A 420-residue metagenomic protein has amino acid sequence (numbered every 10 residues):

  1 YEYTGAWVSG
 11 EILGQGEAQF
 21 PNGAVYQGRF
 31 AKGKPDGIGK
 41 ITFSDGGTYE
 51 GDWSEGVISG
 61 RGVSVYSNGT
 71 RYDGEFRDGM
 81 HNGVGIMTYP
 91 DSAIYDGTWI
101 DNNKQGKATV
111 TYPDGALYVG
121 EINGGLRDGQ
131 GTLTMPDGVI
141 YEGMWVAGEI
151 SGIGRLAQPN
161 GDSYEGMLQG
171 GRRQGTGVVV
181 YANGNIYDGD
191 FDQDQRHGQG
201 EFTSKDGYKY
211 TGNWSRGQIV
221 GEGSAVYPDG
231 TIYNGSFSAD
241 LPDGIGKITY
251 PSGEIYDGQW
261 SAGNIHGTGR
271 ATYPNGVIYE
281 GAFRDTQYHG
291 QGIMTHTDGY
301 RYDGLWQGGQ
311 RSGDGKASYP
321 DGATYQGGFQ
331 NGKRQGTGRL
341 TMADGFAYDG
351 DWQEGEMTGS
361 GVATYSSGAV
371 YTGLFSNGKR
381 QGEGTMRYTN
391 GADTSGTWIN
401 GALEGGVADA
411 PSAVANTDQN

Functional and structural regions predicted by a protein language model:
E2-I12, Y26-D36, T48-S59, R71-N82 (+14 more regions): Conserved anchor residues at repeat-unit boundaries in beta-strand-based tandem repeats, strongest for the MORN repeat
A6-S9, P21-Q27, T42-S44, V63 (+7 more regions): Intrinsically disordered, low-complexity repeat tracts
Q15, E222, T268, D314 (+3 more regions): Short, intrinsically disordered, low-complexity terminal segments
I399, L403-N420: Terminal, low-structured helical/coil segments at or just beyond the last alpha-helical repeat
